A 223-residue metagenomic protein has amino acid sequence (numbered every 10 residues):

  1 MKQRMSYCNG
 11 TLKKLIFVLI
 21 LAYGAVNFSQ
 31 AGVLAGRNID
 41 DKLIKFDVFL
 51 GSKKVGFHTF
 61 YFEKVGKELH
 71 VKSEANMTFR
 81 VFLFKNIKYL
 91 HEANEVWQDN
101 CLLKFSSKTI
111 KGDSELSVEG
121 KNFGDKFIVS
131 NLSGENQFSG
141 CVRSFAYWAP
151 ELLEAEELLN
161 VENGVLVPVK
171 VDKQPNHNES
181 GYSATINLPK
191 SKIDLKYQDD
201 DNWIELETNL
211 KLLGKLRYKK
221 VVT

Functional and structural regions predicted by a protein language model:
Q3-F17: Bacterial N-terminal signal peptides that target proteins for export
I16-N27: Bacterial N-terminal signal peptides
Y23, V55-H58, E157-L158: Short acidic/polar alpha-helix capping motifs at helix-coil junctions
S29-G36: Boundary at the C-terminal end of the N-terminal hydrophobic targeting segment
I39-D41, S106-L213, Y218-K220: Solvent-exposed helix/loop surface patches that form functional interfaces
D40-I44, V48-N122: N-terminal mature ectodomain segment of secretory-pathway/periplasmic proteins
T223: Ligand-binding grooves and catalytic loops that recognize ribose/phosphate and carbohydrate rings, and esterified lipid
